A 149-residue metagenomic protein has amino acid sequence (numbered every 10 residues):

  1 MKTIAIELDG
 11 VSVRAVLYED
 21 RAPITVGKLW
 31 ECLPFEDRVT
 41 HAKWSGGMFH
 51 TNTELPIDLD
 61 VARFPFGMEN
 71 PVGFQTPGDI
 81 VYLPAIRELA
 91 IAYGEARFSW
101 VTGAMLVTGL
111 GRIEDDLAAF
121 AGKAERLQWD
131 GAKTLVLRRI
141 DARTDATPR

Functional and structural regions predicted by a protein language model:
M1-R21: N-terminal intrinsically disordered, low-complexity, charge/repeat-rich segments that act as generic
L17-R149: Glycine-rich active-site loops that engage anionic ligands at enzyme catalytic sites
